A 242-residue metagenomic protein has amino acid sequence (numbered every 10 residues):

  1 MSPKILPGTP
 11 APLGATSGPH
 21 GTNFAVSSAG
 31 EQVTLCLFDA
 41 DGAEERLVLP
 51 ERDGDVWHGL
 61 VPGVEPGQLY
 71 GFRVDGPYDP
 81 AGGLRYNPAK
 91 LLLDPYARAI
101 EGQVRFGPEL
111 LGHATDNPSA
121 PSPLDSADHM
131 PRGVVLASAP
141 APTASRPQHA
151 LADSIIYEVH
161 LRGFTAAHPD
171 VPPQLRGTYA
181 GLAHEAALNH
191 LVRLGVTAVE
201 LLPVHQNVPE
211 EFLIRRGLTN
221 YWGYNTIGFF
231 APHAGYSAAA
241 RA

Functional and structural regions predicted by a protein language model:
M1-P19, E44, R52-V56, G63-E158 (+1 more regions): The feature marks proteins involved in alpha-glucan
H20-F24: Structural beta-strand segments of beta-rich domains
V26, F72, V159, L191 (+2 more regions): Conserved, mostly hydrophobic/aromatic
S27-V33, V64: Short proline/glycine-enriched turn/loop motifs at strand-loop junctions of beta-rich domains
F38-A43: Change "in extracellular beta-sheet-rich domains … of secreted and cell-surface proteins" to "in beta-sheet-rich domains
R162-V199: A conserved hydrophobic secondary-structure block that centers on an alpha-helix together with its immediately flanking
V171-G181, E211-A242: Aromatic- and acidic-residue-enriched carbohydrate-binding clefts of CAZyme catalytic domains
L191-L218: Carboxylate/His-rich catalytic cores and anion/metal-binding grooves
